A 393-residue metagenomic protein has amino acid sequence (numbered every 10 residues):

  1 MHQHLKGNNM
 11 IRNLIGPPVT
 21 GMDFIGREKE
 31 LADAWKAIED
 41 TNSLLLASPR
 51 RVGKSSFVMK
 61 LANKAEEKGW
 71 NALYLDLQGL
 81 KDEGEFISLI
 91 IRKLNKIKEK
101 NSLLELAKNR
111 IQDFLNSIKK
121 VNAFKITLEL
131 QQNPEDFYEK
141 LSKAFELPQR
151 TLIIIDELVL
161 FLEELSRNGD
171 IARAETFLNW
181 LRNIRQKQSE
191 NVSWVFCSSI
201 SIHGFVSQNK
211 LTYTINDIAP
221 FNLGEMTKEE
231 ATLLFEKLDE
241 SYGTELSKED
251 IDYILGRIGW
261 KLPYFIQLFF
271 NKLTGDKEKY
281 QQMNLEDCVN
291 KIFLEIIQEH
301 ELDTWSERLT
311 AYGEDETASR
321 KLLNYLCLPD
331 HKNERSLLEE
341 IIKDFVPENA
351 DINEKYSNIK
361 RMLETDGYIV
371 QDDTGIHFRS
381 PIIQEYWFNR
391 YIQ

Functional and structural regions predicted by a protein language model:
H2-P49, S56-K64: Walker A/P-loop-proximal flanking segment of P-loop NTPase domains
D40-V52, S56-I171, I352-E354: P-loop NTPase nucleotide-binding core
Q149-T151, L160-R257, K272-E299, N389: The catalytic "switch" region of P-loop NTPases
K248, I258-N353: Winged-helix-like regulatory helical subdomains adjacent to P-loop NTPase cores
E348-D366: Short amphipathic alpha-helical interaction segments
E364-T374: A short, conserved structural fragment
G375-S380: Minor-groove-contacting beta-hairpin "wing" of winged helix-turn-helix DNA-binding domains
I383-Q393: Short, amphipathic alpha-helical interaction segments positioned at domain boundaries
